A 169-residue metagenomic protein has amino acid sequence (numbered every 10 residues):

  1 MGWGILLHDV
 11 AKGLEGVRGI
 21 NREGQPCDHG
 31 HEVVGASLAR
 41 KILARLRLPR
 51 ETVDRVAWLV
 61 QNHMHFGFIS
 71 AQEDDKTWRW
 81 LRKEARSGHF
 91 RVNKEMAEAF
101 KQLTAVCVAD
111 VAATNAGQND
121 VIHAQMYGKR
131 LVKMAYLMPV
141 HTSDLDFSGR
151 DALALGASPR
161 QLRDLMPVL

Functional and structural regions predicted by a protein language model:
M1-I122: Divalent metal-dependent catalytic cores for phosphoryl transfer on phosphate-bearing substrates
K41, A113-L169: Charged substrate- and nucleic-acid-binding regions of tRNA-handling and nucleotidyl-transfer enzymes, centered on
